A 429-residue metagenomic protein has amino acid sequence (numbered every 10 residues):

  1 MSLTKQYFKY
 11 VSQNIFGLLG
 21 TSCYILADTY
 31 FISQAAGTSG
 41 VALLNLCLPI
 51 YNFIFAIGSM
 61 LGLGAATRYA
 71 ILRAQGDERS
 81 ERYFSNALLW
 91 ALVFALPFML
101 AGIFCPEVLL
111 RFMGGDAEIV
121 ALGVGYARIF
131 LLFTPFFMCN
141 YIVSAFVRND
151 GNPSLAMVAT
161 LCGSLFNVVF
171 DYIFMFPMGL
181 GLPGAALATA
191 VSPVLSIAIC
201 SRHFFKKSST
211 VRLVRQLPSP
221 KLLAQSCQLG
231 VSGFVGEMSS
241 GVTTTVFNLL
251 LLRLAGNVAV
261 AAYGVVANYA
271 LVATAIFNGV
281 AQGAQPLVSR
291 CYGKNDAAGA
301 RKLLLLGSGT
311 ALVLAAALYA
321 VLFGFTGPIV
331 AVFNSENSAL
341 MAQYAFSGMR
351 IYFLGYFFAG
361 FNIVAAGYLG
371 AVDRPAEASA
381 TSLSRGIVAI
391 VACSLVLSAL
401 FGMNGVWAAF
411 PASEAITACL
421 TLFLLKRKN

Functional and structural regions predicted by a protein language model:
M1-I15, Y69-F133, P177-V231, V288-G355 (+1 more regions): Short alpha-helical transmembrane segments in multi-pass integral membrane proteins
N14-L63, T67, F133-F137, A224-R290 (+3 more regions): Transmembrane helix-bundle signature of multi-pass secondary active exporters and lipid flippases
L26, A35-T38, L72, N149-D150 (+5 more regions): Helix-loop interface residues and adjacent transmembrane-helix termini in multi-pass membrane transporters, primarily
L26-Y30, L100, I142-F146, V168-I173 (+6 more regions): Alpha-helical transmembrane segments of multipass membrane proteins
T29, T38-V41, P153, L182 (+4 more regions): Membrane-helix interface/capping residues of multi-pass secondary transporters
V41-L100, F137-A156, A262-T326, A359-A378: Small-residue-rich hydrophobic transmembrane alpha-helices
F53-A56, N167-D171, I197-S201, L271-A275 (+3 more regions): Hydrophobic transmembrane alpha-helices of multi-pass small-molecule transporters
G62, I129-R148, A156-N167, A185-C200 (+4 more regions): Short runs within selected transmembrane alpha-helices of multi-pass transporters and secretion channels
